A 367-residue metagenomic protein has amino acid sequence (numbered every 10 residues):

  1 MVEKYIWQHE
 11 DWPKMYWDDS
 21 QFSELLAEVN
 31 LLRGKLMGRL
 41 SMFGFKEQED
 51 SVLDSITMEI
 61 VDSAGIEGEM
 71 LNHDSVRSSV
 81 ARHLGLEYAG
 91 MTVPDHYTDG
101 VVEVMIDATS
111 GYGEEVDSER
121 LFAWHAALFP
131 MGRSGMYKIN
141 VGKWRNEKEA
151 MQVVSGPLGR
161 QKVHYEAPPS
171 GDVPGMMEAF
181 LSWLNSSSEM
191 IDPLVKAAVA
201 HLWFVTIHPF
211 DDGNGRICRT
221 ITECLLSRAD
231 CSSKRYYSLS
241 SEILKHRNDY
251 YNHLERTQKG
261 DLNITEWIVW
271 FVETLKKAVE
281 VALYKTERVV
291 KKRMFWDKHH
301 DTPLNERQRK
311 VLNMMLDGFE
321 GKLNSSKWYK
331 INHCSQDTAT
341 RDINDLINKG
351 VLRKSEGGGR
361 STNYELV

Functional and structural regions predicted by a protein language model:
M1-V367: FIC/Doc superfamily catalytic core
